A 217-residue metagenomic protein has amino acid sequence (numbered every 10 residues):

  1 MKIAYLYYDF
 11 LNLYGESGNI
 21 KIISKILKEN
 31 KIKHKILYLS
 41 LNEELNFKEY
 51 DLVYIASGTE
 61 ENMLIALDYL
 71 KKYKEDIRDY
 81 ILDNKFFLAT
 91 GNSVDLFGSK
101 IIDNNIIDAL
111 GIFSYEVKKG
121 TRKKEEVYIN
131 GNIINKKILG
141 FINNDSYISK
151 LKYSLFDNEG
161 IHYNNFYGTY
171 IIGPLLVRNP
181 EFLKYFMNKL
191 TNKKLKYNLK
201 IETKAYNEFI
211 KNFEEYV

Functional and structural regions predicted by a protein language model:
M1-L82, V177-P180, K184-V217: N-terminal beta1-alpha1 cap of cysteine-dependent amidohydrolase-like domains
Y5, Y38, G111-S114, I142 (+1 more regions): Structural signal for conserved beta-strand scaffold positions within catalytic alpha/beta enzyme cores
Y8, L41-E43, Y115, D145-I148: Residues that form or immediately flank small-molecule/cofactor binding pockets and catalytic motifs
H34-I36, F87, F166: Hydrophobic anchor at the start of a short beta-strand that flanks the dinucleotide cofactor-binding loop
Y50, N84-K85, I107-D108, N135-I138 (+1 more regions): Short coil/turn connectors at secondary-structure junctions
L52-A56, L88, G168-Y170: Structural motif
T59-N132: Cysteine-nucleophile active-site neighborhood
G120-V217: Amide-donor transfer/coupling interface in amidating biosynthetic enzymes
